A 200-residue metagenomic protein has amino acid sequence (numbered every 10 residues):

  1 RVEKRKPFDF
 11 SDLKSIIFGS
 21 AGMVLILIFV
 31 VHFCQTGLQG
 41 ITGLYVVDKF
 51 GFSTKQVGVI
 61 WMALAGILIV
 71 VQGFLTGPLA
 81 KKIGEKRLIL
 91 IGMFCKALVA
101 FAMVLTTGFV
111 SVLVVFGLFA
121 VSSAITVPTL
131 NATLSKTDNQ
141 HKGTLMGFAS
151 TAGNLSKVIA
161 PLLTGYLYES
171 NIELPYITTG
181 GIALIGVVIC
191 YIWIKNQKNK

Functional and structural regions predicted by a protein language model:
R1-L27: Juxtamembrane intracellular "pre-TM" segments in multi-pass secondary transporters
F18-G37, G117: Pair of pore-lining "gating" transmembrane helices in MFS-fold secondary transporters
G40-V57: Short amphipathic helix-loop junctions that connect adjacent transmembrane helices in Major Facilitator Superfamily/SLC
V71-E85, Y168: Helix-to-loop junctions at the C-terminal end of transmembrane segments in multipass secondary transporters
E85-L130: C-terminal transmembrane helical hairpin of 12-TM major facilitator-type secondary transporters
L134-K142: Paired intracellular helix-loop junctions of major facilitator superfamily
H141-E169: A late C-terminal transmembrane helix in Major Facilitator Superfamily
T164-A183: A membrane-interface helix-boundary motif in multi-pass transporters
